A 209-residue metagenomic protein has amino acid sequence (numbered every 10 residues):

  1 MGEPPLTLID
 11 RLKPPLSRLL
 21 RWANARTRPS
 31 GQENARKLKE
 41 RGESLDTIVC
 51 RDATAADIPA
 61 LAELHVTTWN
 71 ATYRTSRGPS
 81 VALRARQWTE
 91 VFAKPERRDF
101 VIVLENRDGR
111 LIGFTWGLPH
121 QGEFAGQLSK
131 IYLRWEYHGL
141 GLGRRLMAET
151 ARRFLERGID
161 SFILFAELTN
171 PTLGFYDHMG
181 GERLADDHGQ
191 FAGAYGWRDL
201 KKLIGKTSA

Functional and structural regions predicted by a protein language model:
P5-D10, P14, W22, G31 (+7 more regions): Acetyl-CoA-dependent GNAT
H65, Y176-D177: Conserved active-site tyrosine of GNAT-family acetyltransferases
R134-E136, L140, L168-T169: Active-site acidic-Proline motif in GNAT/NAT acetyltransferases
G143, M147, L168-T172, G189-Y195: Short glycine/proline-centered loop/turn elements that form peptide/ligand docking sites
F154-E167: Conserved GNAT acetyl-CoA-binding A-motif
D177-D186: Conserved acetyl-CoA-binding loop of GNAT-fold acetyltransferases
L200-K206: Short, charged/polar, Gly/Pro-enriched secondary-structure boundary elements
